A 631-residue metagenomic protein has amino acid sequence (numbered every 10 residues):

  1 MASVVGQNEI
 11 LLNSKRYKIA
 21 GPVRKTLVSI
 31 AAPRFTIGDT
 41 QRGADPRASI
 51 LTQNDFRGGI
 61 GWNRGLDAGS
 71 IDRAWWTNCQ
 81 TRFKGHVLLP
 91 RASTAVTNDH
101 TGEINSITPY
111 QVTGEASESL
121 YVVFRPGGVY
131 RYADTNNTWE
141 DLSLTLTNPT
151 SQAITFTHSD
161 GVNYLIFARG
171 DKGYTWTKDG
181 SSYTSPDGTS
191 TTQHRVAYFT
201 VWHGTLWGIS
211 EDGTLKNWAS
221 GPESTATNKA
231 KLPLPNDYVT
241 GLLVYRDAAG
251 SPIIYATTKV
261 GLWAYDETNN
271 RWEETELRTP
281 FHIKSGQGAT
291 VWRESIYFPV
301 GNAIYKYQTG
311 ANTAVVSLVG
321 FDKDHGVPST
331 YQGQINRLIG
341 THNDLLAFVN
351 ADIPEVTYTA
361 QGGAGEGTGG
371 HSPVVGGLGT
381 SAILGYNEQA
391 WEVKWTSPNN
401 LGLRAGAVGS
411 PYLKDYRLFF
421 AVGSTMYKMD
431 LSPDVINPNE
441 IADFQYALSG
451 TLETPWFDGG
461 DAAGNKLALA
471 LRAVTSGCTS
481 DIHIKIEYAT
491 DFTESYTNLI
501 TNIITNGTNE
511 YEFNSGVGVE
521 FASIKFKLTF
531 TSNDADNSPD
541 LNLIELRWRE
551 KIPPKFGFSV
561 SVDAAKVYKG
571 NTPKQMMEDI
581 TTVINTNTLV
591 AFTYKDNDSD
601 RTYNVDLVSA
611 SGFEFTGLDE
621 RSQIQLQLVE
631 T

Functional and structural regions predicted by a protein language model:
A2-T145, N163, D171-G180, Y198 (+7 more regions): N-terminal beta-propeller domains
D99-T113, T147-V162, T191-G204, P233-D247 (+3 more regions): Repeated scaffold domains used in trafficking and secretory/extracellular systems, primarily beta-propellers
V122, Y132-L144, G170, S220 (+2 more regions): Non-cytosolic beta-sandwich-type ligand-binding/adhesion modules
E140-T145, T184-S190, A226-P233, E273-T279 (+4 more regions): Beta-propeller fold detector
A264-W272, A303-G310, A314, L469-R472 (+4 more regions): Subunit-assembly interface segments of extracellular/virion macromolecular structures
T396-N399, Y496-G507, D606-G612: Solvent-exposed serine/threonine-rich low-complexity stretches and specific carbohydrate-binding patches
A405-L452: Blade-level signature of beta-propeller repeat domains, shared across WD40, Kelch, NHL, RCC1 and BNR/Asp-box propellers
R547-T631: Extracellular/virion structural assembly segments
